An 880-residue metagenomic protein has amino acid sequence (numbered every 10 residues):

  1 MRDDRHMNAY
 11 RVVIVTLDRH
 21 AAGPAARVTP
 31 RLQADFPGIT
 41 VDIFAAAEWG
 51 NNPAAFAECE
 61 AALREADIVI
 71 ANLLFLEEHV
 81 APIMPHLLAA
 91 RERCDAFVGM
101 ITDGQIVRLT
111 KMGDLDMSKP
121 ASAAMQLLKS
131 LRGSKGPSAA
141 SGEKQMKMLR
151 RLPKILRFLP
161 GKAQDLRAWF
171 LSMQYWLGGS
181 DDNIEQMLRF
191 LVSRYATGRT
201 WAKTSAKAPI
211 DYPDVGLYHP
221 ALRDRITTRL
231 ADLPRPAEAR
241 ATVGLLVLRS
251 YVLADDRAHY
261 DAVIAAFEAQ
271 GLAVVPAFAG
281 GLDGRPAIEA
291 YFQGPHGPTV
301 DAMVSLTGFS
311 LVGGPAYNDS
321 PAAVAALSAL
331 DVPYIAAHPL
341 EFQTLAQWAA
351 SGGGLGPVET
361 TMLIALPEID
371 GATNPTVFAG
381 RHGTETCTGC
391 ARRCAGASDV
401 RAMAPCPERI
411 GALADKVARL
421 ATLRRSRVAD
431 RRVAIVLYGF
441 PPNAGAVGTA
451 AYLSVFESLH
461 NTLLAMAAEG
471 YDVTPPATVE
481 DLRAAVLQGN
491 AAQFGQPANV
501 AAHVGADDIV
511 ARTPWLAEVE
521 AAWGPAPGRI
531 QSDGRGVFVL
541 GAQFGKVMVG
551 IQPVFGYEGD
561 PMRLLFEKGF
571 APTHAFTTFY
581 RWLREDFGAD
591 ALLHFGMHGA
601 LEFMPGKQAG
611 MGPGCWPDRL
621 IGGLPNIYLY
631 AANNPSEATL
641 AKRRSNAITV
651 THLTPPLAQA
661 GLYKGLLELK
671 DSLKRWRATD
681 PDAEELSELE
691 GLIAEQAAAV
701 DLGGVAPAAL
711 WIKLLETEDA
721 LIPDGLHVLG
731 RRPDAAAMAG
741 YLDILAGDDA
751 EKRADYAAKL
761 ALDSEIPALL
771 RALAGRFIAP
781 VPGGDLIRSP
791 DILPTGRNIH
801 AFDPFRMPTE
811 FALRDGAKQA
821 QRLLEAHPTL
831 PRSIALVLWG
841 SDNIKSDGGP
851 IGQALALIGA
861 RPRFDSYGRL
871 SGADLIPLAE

Functional and structural regions predicted by a protein language model:
M1-E880: Ligand/cofactor-recognition surfaces for anionic moieties
